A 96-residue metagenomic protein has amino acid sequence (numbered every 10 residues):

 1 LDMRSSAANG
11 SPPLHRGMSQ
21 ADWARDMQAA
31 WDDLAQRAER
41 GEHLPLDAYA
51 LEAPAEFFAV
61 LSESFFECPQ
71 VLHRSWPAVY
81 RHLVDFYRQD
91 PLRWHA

Functional and structural regions predicted by a protein language model:
L1-R4: Active-site His/Glu-centered metal-binding helix of metallohydrolases
S6-A96: Metalloprotease/metallohydrolase-associated module, dominated by Zn2+-dependent proteases
